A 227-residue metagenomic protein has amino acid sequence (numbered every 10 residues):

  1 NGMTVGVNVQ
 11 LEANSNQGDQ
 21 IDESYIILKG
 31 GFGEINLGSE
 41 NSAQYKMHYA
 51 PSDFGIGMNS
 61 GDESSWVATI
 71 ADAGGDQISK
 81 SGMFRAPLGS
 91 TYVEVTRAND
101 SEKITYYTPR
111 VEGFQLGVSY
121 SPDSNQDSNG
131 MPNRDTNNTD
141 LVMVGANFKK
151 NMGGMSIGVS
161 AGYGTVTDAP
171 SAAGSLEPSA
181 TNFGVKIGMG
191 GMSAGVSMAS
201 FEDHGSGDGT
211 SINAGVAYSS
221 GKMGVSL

Functional and structural regions predicted by a protein language model:
N1-N125, N138-D140, N147-G153: Outer membrane beta-barrel
A13-Q17, S90-R97, Q126-N137, V166-L176 (+1 more regions): Outer-membrane beta-barrel domain signature
D22-E23, I104, P132, A180-N182 (+1 more regions): A generic local structural motif
M47-G55, G130, S171, G209: Outer-membrane beta-barrel and related beta-rich outer-membrane complex signature in Gram-negative bacteria
T139-L227: Detector for outer-membrane/organellar transmembrane beta-barrel domains, recognizing the amphipathic beta-strand
